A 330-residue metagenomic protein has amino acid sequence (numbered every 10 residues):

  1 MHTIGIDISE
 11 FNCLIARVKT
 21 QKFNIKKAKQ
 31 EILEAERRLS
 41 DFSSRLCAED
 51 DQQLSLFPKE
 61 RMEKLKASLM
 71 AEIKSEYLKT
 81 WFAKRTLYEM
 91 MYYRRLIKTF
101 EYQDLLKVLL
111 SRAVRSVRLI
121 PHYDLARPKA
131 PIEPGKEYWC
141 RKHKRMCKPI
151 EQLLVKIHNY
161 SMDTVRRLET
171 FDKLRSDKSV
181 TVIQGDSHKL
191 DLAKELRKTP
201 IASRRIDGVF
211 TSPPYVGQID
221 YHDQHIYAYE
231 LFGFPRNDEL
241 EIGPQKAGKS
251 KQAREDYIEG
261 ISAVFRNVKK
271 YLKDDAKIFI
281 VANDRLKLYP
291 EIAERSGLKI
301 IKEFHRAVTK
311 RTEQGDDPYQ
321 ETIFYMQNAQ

Functional and structural regions predicted by a protein language model:
M1-S43, R145-L190, G208-T211, V216-R236 (+4 more regions): Conserved S-adenosyl-L-methionine
F11-L96, F234-A247: Conserved phosphoryl-transfer catalytic core
E34-A35, D50-D51, D124-K129, I300: Juxtamembrane/interface motifs at transmembrane-helix termini
S75, F82-V209, V216-G217: SAM-dependent nucleic-acid methyltransferase catalytic core
Y93, Q103, R112, K246-K302: Conserved Class I SAM-dependent methyltransferase catalytic core
T170, K194-T199, N267, T312-E313 (+1 more regions): Generic recognition of flexible, low-complexity loop/linker segments
A193-G208, P214-D274: SAM-dependent methyltransferase catalytic-core segment centered on the flexible catalytic loop and adjoining short
K273, S296, R311-Q330: Core SAM-dependent methyltransferase catalytic element
